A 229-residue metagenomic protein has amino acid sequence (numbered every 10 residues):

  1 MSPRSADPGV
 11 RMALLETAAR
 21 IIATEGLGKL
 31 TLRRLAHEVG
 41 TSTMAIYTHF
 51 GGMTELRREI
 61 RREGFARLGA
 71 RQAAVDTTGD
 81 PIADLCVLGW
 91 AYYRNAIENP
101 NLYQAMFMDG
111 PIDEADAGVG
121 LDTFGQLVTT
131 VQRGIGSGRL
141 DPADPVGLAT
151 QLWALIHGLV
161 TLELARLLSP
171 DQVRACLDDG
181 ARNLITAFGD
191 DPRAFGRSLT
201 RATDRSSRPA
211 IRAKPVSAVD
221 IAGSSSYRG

Functional and structural regions predicted by a protein language model:
M1-G9, P192-G229: N-terminal intrinsically disordered/low-complexity leader segments
A13, T17, A23-E55, E59: Helix-turn-helix
I22, L56-G64, M106, G110: Alpha-helical DNA-contacting segments of helix-turn-helix folds
R62-L85, A117-L121, T130-Q132: Amphipathic alpha-helical linker/stalk segments
A73-L102, F124, A149-L152: Hydrophobic alpha-helical connector segments
N95, I112-S137, V146-Q151, A175-T186: Amphipathic alpha-helical packing segments from all-alpha helical-bundle domains
N95-E114, T161-L167: Amphipathic alpha-helical segments used for helix-helix packing
E98, R133, W153-D171, I185-R197: Amphipathic C-terminal alpha-helical segment
